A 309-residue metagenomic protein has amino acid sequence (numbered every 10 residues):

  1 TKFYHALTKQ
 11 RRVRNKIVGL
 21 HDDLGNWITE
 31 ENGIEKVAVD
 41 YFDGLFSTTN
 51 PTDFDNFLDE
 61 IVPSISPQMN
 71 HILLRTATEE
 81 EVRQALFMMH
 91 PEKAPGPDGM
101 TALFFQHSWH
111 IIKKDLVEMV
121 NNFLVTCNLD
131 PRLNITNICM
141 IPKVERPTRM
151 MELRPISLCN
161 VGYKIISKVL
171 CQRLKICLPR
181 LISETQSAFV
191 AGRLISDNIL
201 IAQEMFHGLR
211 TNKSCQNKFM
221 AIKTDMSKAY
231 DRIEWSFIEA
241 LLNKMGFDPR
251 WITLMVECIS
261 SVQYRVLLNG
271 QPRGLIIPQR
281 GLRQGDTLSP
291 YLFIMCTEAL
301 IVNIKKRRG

Functional and structural regions predicted by a protein language model:
T1-M151, S157, I165: Surface-exposed loop/turn segments and immediately adjacent short secondary-structure elements within folded domains
V13, N134-I135, C139-R149, K175-L181 (+1 more regions): Active-site-adjacent bridging/hinge elements
G19-H21, K93-M100, T148-L158, I199-N243: Conserved catalytic palm subdomain of right-hand nucleotidyl-transferase polymerases, strongest for RNA-directed enzymes
D40, G44, Q106-H110, K114 (+9 more regions): Short, residue-level hotspots on alpha-helical faces of the histone-fold and other alpha-helical interaction modules
P91, P97, K143-V144, V161 (+4 more regions): Residues immediately flanking
M151-I182, L200, F206, Q279-G309: Conserved pre-motif C helix in the palm subdomain of viral-like polymerases
M226-G309: Conserved polymerase palm-domain catalytic core
